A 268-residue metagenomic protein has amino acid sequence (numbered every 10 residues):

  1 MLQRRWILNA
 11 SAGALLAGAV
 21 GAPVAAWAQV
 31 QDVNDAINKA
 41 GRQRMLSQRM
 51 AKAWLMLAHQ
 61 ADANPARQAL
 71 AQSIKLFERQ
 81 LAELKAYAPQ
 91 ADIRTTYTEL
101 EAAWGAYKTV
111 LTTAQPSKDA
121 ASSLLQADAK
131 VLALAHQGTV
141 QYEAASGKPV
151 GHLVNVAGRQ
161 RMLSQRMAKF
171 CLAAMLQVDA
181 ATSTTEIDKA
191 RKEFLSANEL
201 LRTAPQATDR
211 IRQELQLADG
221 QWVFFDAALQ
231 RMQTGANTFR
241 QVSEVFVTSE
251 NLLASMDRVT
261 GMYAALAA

Functional and structural regions predicted by a protein language model:
W6-W27: N-terminal export signals
Q29-A268: Mature extracytoplasmic or organellar-lumen-exposed domains after removal of signal/transit peptides
